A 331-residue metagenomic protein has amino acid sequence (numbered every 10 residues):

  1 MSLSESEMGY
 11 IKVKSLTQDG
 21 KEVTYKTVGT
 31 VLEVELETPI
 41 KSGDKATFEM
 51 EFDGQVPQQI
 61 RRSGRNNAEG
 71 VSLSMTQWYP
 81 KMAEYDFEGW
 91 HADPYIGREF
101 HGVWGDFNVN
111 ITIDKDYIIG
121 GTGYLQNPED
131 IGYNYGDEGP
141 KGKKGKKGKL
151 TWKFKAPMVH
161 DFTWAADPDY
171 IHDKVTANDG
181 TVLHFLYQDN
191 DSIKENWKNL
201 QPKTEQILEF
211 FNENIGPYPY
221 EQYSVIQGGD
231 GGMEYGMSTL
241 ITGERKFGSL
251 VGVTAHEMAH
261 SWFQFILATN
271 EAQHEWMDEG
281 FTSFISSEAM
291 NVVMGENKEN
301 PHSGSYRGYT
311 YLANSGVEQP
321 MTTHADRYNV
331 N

Functional and structural regions predicted by a protein language model:
M1-S4, D53-F107: Glycine/proline-rich low-complexity spacer/linker segments in large multi-domain proteins
S2-G70: A surface-exposed beta-strand-loop module
T27, Q58-N67, G120-G123, W164-D167 (+3 more regions): Short, solvent-exposed loop/turn and secondary-structure capping segments
V34-P39, D189-K198, E271-A272: Second-shell loop/turn segments in exported
K81-G89, G97-A255, F284: Hydrophobic helix-coil surface modules that form long, contiguous segments used for peptide/substrate interaction
T254, M258-F263, F281, I285: Active-site His/Glu-centered metal-binding helix of metallohydrolases
S261-E275, E288, V292: Catalytic Zn2+-binding segment of zinc metalloproteases
E279-N331: Acidic/His/Gly-enriched intrinsically disordered linker/tail segments that often contain short helix/coil "MoRF-like"
